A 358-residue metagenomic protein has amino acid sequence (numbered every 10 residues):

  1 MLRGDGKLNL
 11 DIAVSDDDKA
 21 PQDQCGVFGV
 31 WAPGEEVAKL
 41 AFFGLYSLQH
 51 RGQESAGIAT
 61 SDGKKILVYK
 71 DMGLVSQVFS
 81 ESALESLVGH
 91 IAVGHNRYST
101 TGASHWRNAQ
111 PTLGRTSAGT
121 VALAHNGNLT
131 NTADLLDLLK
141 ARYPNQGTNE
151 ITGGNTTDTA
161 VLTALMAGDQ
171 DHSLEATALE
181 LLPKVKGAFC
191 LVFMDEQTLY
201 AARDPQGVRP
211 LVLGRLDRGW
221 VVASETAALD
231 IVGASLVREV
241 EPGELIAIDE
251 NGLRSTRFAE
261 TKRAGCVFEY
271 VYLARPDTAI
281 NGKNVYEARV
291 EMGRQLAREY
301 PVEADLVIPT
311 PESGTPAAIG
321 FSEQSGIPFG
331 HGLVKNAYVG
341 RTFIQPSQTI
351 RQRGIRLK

Functional and structural regions predicted by a protein language model:
L2-P242, A247-D305, T310: Conserved short alpha-helical segments that host acidic/polar catalytic motifs at enzyme active sites
S47, G63, R115, G314 (+4 more regions): Charge-rich, low-complexity amphipathic helices in intrinsically disordered tails/linkers adjacent to domains
V161, G314-T315, V334-V339: Short acidic loop-to-helix transition motifs that present clustered carboxylates
A297-R298, A304-H331: Extended, highly charged accessory segments
G326-K358: Short, glycine/charge-rich flexible loops or terminal/linker lids adjacent to PRPP-binding catalytic cores
